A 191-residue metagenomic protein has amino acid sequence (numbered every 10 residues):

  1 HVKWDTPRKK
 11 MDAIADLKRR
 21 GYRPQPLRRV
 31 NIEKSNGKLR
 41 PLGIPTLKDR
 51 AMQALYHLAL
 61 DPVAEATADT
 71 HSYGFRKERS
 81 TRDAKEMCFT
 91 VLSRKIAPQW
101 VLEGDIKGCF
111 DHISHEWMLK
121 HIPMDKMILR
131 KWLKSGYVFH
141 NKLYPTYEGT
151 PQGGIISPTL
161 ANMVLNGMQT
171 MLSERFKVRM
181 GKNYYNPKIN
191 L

Functional and structural regions predicted by a protein language model:
H1, L58, P62-G74: Charged boundary/loop elements
V2-P26: Amphipathic alpha-helical blocks
D16, R20, T70-H71, M87 (+1 more regions): Conserved polymerase palm-domain catalytic core
R23-N36: A short glycine/small-residue-enriched secondary-structure motif
R29-N31, T67, G74-F75, R79 (+1 more regions): Basic, low-complexity intrinsically disordered segments
N36, T46-K48, K77, L92 (+1 more regions): Short, flexible loop/turn elements at secondary-structure junctions
P41-L42: Conserved phosphate-binding loops in nucleotide/dinucleotide-binding enzymes
M52-L60, L160-A161: Active/ligand-binding-proximal structured segments within catalytic/core domains that scaffold catalytic residues
